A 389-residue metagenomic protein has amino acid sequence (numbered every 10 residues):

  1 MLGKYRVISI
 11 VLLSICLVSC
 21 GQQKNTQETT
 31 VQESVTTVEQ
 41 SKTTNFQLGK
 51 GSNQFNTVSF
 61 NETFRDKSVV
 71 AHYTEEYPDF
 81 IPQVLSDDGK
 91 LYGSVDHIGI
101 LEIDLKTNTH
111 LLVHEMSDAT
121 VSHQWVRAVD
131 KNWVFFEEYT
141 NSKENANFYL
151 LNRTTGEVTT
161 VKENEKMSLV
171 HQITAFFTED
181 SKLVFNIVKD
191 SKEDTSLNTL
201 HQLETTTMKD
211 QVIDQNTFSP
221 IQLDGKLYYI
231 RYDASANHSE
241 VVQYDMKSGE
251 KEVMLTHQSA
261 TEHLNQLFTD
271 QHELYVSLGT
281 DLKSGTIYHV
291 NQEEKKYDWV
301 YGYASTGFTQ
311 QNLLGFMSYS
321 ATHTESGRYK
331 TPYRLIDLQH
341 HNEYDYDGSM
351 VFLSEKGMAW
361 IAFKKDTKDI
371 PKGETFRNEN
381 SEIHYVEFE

Functional and structural regions predicted by a protein language model:
M1-I8: Bacterial N-terminal signal peptides that target proteins for export
C16-S19: C-terminal motif of bacterial Sec signal peptides marking the signal peptidase cleavage site
G21-Q23: Bacterial signal peptide processing site
Q27-Q47: N-terminal low-complexity, Pro/Thr-rich disordered segments that flank secretion/membrane-targeting signals
T43-E75, D96-E115, A146-E163, S191-I213 (+4 more regions): Surface-exposed loop/turn elements that mediate protein-protein interactions on large endomembrane-trafficking
Q47, I81-V95, R127, K131-Y139 (+5 more regions): Short beta-strand elements that form the blades of beta-propeller/WD-repeat-like and other beta-sheet-rich scaffold
E76-S86, T120-V129, M167-F177, D214-G225 (+3 more regions): Repeated scaffold domains used in trafficking and secretory/extracellular systems, primarily beta-propellers
L111-K131, E138, K162-K166: Blade-loop segments of beta-propeller domains
